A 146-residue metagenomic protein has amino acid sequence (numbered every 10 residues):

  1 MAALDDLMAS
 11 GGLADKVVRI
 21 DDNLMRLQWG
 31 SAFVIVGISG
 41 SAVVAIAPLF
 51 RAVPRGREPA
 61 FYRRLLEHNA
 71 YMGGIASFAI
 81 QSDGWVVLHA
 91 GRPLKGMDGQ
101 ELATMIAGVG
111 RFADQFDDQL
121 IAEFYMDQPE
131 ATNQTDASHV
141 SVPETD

Functional and structural regions predicted by a protein language model:
M1-F33, Y71-G73, A79-Q81, D146: Charge-rich, low-complexity N-terminal segments
R26-A52: Short N-terminal mixed-charge amphipathic segments
L27-F33, I80-I106: Amphipathic, soluble alpha/beta structural segments
G37, R55-R57, D98: Short acidic, gly/pro-rich beta-turn/loop elements at beta-sheet edges and active-site/ligand-binding grooves
I46-H89: Short, internal acidic amphipathic alpha-helical interface segments that mediate docking to partner proteins
Y62-Y71, R92-Y125: Ampiphathic alpha-helical segments that act as solvent-exposed interaction surfaces
L120-D146: Short, highly charged C-terminal tails/helix-capping segments
